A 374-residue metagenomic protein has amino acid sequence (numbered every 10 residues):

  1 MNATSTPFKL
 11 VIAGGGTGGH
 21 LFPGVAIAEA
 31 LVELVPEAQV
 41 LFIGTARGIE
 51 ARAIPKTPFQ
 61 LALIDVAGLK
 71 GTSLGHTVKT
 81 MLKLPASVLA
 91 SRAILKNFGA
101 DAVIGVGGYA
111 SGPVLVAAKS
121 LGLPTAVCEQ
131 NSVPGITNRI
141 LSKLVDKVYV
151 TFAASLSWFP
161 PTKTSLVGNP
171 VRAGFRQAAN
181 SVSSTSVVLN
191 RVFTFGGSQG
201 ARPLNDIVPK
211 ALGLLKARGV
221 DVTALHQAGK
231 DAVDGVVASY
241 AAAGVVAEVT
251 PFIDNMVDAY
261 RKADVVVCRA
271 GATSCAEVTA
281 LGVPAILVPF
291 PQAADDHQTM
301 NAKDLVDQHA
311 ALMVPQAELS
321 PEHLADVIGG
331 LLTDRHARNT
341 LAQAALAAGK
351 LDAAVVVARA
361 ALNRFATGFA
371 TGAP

Functional and structural regions predicted by a protein language model:
P7-G15, E37-V88, K230-A232: Conserved nucleotide-sugar phosphate-binding/catalytic loop shared by glycosyltransferases and other
G48, A53-T57, N180-V266, T299-K303 (+2 more regions): Donor-nucleotide binding loops and adjacent catalytic segments primarily of GT-B fold Leloir glycosyltransferases
I49, Q60, K119-N180: Active-site-proximal region of nucleotide-activated glycan assembly enzymes, centered on histidine/acidic-rich loops
A90-I104, S111-A126, R139-K143: Glycosyltransferases and closely related glycan-assembly transferases that use nucleotide-activated donors
A100-A102, R261-A276, V283-P284: Acidic donor-binding loop of glycosyltransferase active sites
L121, R261-A263, T279-V288, Q308: Conserved donor-binding/catalytic loop of nucleotide-activated donor transferases
A337-L351: A short, well-ordered alpha-helix in the C-terminal region of glycosyltransferases
K350-P374: C-terminal alpha-helical cap of glycosyltransferases
